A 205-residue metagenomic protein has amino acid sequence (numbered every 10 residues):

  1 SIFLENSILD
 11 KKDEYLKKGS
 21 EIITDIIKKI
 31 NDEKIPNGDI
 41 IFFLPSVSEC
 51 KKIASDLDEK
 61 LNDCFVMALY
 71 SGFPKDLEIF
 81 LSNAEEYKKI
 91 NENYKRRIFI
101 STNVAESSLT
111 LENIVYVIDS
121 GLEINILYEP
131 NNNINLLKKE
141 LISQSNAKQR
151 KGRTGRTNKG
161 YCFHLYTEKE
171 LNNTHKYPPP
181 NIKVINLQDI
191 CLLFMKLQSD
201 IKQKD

Functional and structural regions predicted by a protein language model:
S1-D205: P-loop NTPase motor module signature
